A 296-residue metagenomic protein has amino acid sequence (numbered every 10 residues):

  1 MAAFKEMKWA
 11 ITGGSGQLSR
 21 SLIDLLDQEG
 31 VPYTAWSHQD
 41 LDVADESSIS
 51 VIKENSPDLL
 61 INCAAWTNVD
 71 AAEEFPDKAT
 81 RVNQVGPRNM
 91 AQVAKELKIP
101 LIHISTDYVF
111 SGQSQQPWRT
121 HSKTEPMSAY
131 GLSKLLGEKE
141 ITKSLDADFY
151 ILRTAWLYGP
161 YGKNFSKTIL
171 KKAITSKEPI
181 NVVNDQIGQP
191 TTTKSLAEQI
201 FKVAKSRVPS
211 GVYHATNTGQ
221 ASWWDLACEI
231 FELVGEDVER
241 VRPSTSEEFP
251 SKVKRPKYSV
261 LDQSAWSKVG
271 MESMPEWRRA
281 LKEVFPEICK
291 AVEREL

Functional and structural regions predicted by a protein language model:
A2, M7-L25: N-terminal Rossmann NAD(P)H-binding glycine-rich loop of SDR-like oxidoreductase domains
T12, W36, L60-A64, L101-T106 (+2 more regions): SDR active-site strand-loop-helix element
D27, V31-S48: Adenosine-cofactor binding site in Rossmann-like domains, unifying the SAM/SAH pocket of S-adenosylmethionine-dependent
E46-V82, K95: NAD(P)H-binding glycine-rich loop region in Rossmannoid oxidoreductase-like domains and their noncatalytic homologs
R81-N89, E96, V109-L152, W156-L157: Catalytic helix-loop patch of NAD(P)-dependent Rossmann-fold dehydrogenases
K139-G188, K194-F201: NAD(P)-dependent short-chain dehydrogenase/reductase
Q199, S206-K252, V292-L296: Mid/C-terminal beta-alpha module of Rossmann-like enzyme folds, strongest in SDR-family dehydrogenases/epimerases
S222-C228, T245-V284, I288-E293: Conserved C-terminal active-site "lid" loop/helix of NAD(P)H-dependent oxidoreductases that clamps the redox cofactor
